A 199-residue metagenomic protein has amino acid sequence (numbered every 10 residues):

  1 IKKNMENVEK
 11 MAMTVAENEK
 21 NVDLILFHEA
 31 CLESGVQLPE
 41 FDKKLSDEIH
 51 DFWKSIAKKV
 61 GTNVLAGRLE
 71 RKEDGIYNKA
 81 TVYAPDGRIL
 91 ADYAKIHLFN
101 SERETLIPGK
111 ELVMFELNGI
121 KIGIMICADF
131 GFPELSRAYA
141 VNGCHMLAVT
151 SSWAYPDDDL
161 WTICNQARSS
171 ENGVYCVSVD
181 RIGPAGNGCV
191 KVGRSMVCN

Functional and structural regions predicted by a protein language model:
I1-K3: Acidic/histidine-rich helix-loop elements that form or flank divalent-metal/phosphate-binding sites at the catalytic
M5, M11-M13, M114, M125 (+2 more regions): Detector for methionine-enriched segments
M5-D86, D92, A154-V174: Cys-nucleophile CN-hydrolase/nitrilase-fold catalytic domain and related Cys-dependent amidase chemistry that acts on
D23-L24, I122, M146: Structural motif
H28, A128, V179: Active-site flanking residues adjacent to catalytic metal/cofactor-binding acidic residues
C31-L32, F99, G183: Active-site/binding-pocket entry motifs
E48-L65, G131-N199: CN hydrolase (nitrilase-like) catalytic-core segments centered on the catalytic cysteine and neighboring Lys/Glu
R71-N142, T150-I163, A167, N172: Active-site catalytic loop in hydrolytic enzyme cores
